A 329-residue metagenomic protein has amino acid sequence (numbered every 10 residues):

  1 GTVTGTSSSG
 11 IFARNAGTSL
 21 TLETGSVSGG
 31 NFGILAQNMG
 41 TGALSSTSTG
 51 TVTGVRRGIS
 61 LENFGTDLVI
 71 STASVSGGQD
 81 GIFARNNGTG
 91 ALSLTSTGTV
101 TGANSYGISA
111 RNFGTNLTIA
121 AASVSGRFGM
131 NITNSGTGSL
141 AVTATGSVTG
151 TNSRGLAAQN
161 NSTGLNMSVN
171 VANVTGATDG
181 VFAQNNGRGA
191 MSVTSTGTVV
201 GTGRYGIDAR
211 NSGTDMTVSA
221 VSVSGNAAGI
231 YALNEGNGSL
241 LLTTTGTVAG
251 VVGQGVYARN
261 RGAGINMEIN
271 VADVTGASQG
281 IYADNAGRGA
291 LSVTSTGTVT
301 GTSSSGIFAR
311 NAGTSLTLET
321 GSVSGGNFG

Functional and structural regions predicted by a protein language model:
G1-S7, L22-N31, T47-R56, I70-Q79 (+10 more regions): Beta-strand-rich solenoid/repeat architectures in extracellular/passenger domains of polysaccharide-targeting enzymes
S9-N15, F32-M39, R57-N63, D80-N86 (+10 more regions): Glycine-rich beta-solenoid repeat tracts in large extracellular/virion proteins
L20, L44, L68, L92 (+9 more regions): Intrinsically disordered, low-complexity proline-rich tandem-repeat tracts
